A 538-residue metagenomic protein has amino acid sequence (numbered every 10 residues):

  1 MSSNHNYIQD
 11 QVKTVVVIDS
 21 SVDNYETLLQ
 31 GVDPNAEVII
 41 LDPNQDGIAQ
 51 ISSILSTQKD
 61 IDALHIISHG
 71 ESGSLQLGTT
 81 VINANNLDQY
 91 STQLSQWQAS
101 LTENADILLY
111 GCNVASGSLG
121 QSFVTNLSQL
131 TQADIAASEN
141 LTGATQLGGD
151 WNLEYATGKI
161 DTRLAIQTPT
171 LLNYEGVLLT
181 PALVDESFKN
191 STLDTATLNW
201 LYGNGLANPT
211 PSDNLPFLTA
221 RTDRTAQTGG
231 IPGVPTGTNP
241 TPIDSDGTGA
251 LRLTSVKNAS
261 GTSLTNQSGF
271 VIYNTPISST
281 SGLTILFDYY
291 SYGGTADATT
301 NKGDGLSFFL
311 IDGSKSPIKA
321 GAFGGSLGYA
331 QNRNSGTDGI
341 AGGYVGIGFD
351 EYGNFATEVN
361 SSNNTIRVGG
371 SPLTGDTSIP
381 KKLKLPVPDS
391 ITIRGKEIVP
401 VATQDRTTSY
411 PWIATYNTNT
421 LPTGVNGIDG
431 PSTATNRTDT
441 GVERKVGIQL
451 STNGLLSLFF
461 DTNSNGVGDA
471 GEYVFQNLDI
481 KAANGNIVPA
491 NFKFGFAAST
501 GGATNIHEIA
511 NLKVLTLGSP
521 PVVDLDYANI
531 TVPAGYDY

Functional and structural regions predicted by a protein language model:
M1-S20, L179-G205, P520-Y536: Boundary/junction segments of secreted and surface-exposed precursor proteins
S2-I48, I54, Q58: A domain-level signal for caspase-like cysteine endopeptidase catalytic cores and their zymogen-processing architecture
V16, L64, W97, I107-G111 (+6 more regions): Residue-level detector of buried hydrophobic side-chain packing in well-ordered secondary-structure elements
V17-S21, L41-P43, I66-G70, Y110-V114 (+4 more regions): Active-site-proximal beta-strand/loop segments in catalytic clefts of secreted hydrolases
S21-N24, G70-G73, N113-G117, L141-A144 (+5 more regions): Solvent-exposed loop/turn segments at secondary-structure junctions within structured extracellular/periplasmic domains
S72-Q146: Catalytic cores of nucleophile-dependent amide-cleaving enzymes
A137-T180: Caspase-like cysteine protease fold
P181-S519: Polar, low-complexity loop segments and adjacent catalytic/binding residues used for recognizing and processing sugar
